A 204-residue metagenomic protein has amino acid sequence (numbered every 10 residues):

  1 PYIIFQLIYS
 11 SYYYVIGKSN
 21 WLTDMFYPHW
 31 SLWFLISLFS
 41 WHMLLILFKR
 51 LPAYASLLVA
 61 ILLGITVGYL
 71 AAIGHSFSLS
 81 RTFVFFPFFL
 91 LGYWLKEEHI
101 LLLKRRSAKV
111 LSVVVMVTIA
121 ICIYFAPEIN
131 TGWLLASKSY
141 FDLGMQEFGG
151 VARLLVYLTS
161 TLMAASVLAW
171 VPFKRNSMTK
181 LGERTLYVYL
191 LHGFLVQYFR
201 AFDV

Functional and structural regions predicted by a protein language model:
P1-F5, F85-G92, S160, A164 (+2 more regions): Hydrophobic alpha-helical membrane-embedded or membrane-associated segments
P1-G17, S37-S40, L44, T66 (+2 more regions): Kinked, hydrophobic transmembrane alpha-helices enriched for aromatic residues and small/kink-inducing positions
Y2, F34, A60, L111-V115 (+1 more regions): Hydrophobic alpha-helical transmembrane segments of polytopic
I4-I100: Hydrophobic alpha-helical segments with transmembrane-like composition
K18-S19, V67-A72, L102-R106, V114-V115 (+1 more regions): Short amphipathic alpha-helical patches
S40, W94, Y140-M145, F194: Alpha-helical hydrophobic packing sites
K104-T179, R184, V204: Alpha-helical transmembrane segments and terminal signal-anchor/GPI-anchor hydrophobic tails, characterized by long
